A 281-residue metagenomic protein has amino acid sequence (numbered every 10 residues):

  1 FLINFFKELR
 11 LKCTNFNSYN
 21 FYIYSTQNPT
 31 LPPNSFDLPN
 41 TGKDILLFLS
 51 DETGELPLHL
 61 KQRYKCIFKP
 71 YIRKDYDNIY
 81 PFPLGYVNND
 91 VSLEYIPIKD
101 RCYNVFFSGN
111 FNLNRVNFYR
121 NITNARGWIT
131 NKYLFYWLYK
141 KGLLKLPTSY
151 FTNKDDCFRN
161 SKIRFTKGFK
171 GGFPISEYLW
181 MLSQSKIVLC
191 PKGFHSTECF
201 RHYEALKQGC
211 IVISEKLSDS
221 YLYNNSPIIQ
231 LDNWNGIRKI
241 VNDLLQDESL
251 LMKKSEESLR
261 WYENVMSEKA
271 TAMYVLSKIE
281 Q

Functional and structural regions predicted by a protein language model:
F1-Q230, N264-S277: Nucleotide-sugar donor-binding catalytic core of glycosyltransferases
F6-E8, V241, E248, E256: Generic N-terminal initiation segments characterized by hydrophobic and/or small/turn-forming residues
S35-L38, I237-Q246: Short amphipathic alpha-helix with an adjacent loop that forms part of the alpha/beta core around
G172, W234-N235, M252, E256: Amphipathic alpha-helical repeat elements characteristic of tetratricopeptide repeat
Y178, I237, L251: Aromatic/hydrophobic pocket-lining residues that form the small-molecule binding cavity in soluble enzyme cores
P227-N235, L244-E248: Conserved acidic donor-binding segment of nucleotide-sugar-dependent glycosyltransferases
Q246-E280: A charged, aromatic-enriched C-terminal amphipathic alpha-helix characteristic of glycosyltransferases across folds
